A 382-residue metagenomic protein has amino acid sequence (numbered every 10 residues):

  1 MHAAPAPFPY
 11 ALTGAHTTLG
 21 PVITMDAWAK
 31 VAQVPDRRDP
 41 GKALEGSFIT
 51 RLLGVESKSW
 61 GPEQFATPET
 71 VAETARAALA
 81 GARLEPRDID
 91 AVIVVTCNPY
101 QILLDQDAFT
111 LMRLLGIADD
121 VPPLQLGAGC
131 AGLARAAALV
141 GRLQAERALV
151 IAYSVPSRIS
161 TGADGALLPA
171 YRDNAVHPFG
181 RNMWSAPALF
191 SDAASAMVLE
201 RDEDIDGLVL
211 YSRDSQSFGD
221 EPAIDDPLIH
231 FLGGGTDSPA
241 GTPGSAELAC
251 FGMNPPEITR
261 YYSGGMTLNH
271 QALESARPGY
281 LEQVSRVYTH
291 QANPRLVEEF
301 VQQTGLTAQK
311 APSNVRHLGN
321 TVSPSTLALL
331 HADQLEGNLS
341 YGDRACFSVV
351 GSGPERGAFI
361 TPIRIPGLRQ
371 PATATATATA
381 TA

Functional and structural regions predicted by a protein language model:
M1-Q64, V176-E257, P362-A376, A380-A382: Condensing-enzyme catalytic core mediating Claisen C-C bond formation in acyl metabolism
L12, I49, A78, I89-V92 (+5 more regions): Buried hydrophobic positions in well-ordered alpha/beta secondary-structure cores of metabolic enzymes
T13-G14, V95, G127, A148-S154 (+2 more regions): Short beta-strand segments
K42-F48, I102-G116, S160-A175, T236-P243 (+1 more regions): Acidic-glycine-rich active-site phosphate/pyrophosphate-binding loop
P68, A72, N98-D105, R113-L114 (+5 more regions): Claisen-condensing/thiolase-fold acyl-transfer catalytic domains that form or cleave C-C bonds in fatty acid
R87-T96, L281-H290: Short glycine-rich phosphate-binding loop at a beta-alpha junction
Y100-L103, A131-R135, P156-T161, G219-P222: Short, well-ordered, mixed-charge alpha-helical segments that flank or form enzyme active sites
L139, R147-L189: Flexible, glycine-rich active-site loops centered on histidine and acidic residues that chelate a metal or position
